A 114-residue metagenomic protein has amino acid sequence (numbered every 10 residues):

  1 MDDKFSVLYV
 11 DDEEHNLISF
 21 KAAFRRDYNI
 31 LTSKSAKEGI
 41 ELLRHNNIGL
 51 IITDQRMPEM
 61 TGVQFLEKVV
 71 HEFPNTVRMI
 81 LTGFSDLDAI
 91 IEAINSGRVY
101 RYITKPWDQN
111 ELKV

Functional and structural regions predicted by a protein language model:
D2-H15, S19-F24, I51-I52: Conserved acidic segment of CheY-like receiver
D27, G62, I94-Y100: As written
T32-E41, G62: Helix N-cap/capping motif at the beta->alpha junctions
E41, V63-N75, E92-N95: Short amphipathic alpha-helix used as the core "switch/output" element in two-component signaling
M57: Receiver (REC) domain active-site loop signature in two-component systems and cognate sites in sensor histidine kinases
L81-T82: Hydrophobic/aromatic residues positioned on beta-strands within the core alpha/beta folds
D86-A89, R98, W107-V114: C-terminal output helix
I103-T104: Residues at the ends of beta-strands that form strand-to-helix hinge/output surfaces
